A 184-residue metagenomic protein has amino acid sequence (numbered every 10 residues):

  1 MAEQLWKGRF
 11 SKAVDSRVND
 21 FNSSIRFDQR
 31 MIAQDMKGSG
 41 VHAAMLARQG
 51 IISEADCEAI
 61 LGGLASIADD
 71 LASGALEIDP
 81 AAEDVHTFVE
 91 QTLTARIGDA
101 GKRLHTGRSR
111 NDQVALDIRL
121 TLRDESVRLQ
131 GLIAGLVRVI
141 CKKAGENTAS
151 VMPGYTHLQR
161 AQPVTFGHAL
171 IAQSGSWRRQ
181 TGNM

Functional and structural regions predicted by a protein language model:
M1-M184: A helix-coil-helix interface module used to build multimeric assemblies and to scaffold catalytic/cofactor sites
